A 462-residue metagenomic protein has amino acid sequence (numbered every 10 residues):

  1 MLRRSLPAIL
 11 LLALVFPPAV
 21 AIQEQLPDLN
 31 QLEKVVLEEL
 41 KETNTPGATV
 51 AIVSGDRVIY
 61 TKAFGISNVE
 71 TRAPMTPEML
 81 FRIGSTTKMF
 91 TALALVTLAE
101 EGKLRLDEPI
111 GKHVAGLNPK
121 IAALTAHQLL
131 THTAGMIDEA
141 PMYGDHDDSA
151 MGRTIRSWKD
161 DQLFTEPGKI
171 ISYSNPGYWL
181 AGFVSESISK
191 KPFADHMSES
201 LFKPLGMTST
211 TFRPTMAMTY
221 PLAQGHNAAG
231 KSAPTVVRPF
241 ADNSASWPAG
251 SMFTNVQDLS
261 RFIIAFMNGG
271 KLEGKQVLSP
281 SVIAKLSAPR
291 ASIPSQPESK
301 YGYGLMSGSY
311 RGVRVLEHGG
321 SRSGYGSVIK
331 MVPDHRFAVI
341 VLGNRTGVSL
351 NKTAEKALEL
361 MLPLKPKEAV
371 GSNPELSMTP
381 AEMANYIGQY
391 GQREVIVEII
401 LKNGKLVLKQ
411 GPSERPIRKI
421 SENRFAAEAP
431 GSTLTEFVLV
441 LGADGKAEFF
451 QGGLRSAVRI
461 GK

Functional and structural regions predicted by a protein language model:
M1-R4: Positively charged n-region of N-terminal signal peptides that target proteins for export
P7-P17: Bacterial N-terminal signal peptides
A19-Q23, G343, V348-K462: Peripheral terminal and inter-domain segments
Q25-I83, K103-E108, K112, M151-D161 (+1 more regions): Short, conserved catalytic-motif segment at the N-terminal edge
E33-V36, V50, D56, L80-D107 (+3 more regions): Active-site SXXK
N44-G47, S323-G326, V395: Short, small/polar residue-rich loop motifs at catalytic or cofactor-binding pockets
I66-V69, K120-V328, P333: Short, surface-exposed loop or secondary-structure junction motifs that flank catalytic or metal-binding residues
E317-H318, V328-R345, A447-Q451: Short, well-ordered beta-strand elements
